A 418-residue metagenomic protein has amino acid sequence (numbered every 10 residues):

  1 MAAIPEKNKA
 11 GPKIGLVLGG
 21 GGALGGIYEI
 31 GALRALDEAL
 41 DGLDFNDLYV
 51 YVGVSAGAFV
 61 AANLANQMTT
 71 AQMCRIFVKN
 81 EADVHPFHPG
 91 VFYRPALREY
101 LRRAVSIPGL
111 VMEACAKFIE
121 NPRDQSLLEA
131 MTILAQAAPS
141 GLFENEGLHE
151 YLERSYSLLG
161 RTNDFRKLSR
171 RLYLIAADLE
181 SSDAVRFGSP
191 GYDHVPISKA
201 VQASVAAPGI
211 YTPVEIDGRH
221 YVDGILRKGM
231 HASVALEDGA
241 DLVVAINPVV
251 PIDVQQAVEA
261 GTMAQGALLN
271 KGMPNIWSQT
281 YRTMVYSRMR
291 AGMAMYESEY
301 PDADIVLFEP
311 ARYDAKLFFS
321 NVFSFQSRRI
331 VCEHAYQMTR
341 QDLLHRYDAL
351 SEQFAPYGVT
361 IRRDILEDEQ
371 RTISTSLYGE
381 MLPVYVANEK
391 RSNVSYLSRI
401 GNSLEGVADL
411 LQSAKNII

Functional and structural regions predicted by a protein language model:
M1-V54, A62-I418: Patatin-like phospholipase
